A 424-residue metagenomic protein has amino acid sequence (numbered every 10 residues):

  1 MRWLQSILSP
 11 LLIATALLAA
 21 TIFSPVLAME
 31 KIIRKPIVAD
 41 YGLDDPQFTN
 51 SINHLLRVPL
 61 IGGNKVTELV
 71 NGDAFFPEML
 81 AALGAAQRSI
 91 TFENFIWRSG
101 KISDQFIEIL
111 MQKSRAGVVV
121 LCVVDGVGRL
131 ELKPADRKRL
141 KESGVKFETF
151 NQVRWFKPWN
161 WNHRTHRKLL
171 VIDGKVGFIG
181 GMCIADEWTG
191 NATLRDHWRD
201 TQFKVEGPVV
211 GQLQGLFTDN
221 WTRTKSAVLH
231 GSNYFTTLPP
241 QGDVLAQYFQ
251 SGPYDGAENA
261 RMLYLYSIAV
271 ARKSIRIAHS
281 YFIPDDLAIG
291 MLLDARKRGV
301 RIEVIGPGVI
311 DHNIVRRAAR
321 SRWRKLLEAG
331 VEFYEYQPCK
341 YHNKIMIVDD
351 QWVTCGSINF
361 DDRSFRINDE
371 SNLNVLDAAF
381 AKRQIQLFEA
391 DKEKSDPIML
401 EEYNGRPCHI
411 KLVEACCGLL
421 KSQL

Functional and structural regions predicted by a protein language model:
R2-L424: Charged, low-complexity intrinsically disordered terminal segments
